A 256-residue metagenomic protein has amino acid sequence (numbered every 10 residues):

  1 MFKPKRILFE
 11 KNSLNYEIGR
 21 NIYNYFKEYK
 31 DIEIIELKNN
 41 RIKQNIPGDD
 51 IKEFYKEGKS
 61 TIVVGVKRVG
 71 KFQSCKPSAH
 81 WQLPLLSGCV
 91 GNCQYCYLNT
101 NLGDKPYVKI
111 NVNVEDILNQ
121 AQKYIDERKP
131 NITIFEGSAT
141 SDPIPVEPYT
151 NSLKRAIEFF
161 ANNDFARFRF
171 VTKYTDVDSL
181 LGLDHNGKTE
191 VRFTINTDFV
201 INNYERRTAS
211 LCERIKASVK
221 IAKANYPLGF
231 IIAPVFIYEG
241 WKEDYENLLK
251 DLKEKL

Functional and structural regions predicted by a protein language model:
M1-A79: Flexible, acidic/Gly-rich N-terminal and inter-domain linker regions that tether and position cofactor-handling modules
I18-R20, V146-Y149, S179-L183, Y204-E205 (+1 more regions): A short acidic (Asp/Glu
V63-A79, L98-R192, K220: Conserved Radical SAM active-site core
P84-N101: Local cysteine-cluster metal-coordination motifs and their immediate loop/turn environment, predominantly Fe-S cluster
C93-C96, F170, F193, F230-A233: Conserved, mostly hydrophobic/aromatic
K109-D116, P148-N151, R206-E213, G240-N247: Alpha-helix N-cap and loop-to-helix initiation/capping positions
S141-I144, T175-D178, T189-A209, P234-E239: Conserved radical SAM core fold
R214-L256: Conserved C-terminal portion of the radical SAM core fold that forms the substrate/S-adenosylmethionine-binding
